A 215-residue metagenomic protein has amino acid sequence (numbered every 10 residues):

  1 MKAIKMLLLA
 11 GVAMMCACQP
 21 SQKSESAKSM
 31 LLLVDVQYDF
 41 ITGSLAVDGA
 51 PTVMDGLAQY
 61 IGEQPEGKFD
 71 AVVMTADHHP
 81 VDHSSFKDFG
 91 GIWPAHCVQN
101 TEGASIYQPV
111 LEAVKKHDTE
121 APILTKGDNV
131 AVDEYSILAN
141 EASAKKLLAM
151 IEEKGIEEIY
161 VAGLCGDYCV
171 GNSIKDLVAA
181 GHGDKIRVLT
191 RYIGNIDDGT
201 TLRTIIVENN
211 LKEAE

Functional and structural regions predicted by a protein language model:
M1-S26: Bacterial Sec-dependent N-terminal signal peptides
C18-L32, D39, A50-A71, H79-G90 (+1 more regions): Active-site-adjacent betaalpha module
V36-S44: Short acidic, Gly/Ser-rich segments with clustered Asp/Glu that frequently serve as metal-coordination loops in enzyme
L45-G49: Short alpha-helix boundary/capping segments
